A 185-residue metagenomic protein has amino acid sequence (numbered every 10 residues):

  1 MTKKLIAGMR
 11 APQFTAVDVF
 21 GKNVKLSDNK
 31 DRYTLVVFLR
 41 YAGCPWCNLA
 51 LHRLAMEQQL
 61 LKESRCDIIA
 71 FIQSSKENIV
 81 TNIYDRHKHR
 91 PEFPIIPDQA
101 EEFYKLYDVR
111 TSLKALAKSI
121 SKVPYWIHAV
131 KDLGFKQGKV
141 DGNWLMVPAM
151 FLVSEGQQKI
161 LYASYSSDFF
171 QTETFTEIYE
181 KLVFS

Functional and structural regions predicted by a protein language model:
M1-S27, L49: N-terminal "domain-start" segment that seeds a small globular fold
I6-M9, K30, E63, L145: A generic fold-level signal
A11-P12, Y33, V147-A149: Short loop/turn microsegments at loop-to-beta-strand junctions
L26-L54, D67: Short active-site neighborhood of thiol/selenol oxidoreductases, capturing the structured segment around
L39, I72, S154: Short beta-strand/turn micro-motifs composed of small residues that flank or help shape donor/cofactor-binding pockets
A50-L106: Structural microenvironment flanking redox-active thiols in thiol-disulfide oxidoreductases
F93, D98-D168: Thiol/selenol-based redox catalytic cores and closely related redox-interacting motifs
F169-F184: A short, polar/charged loop-to-alpha-helix boundary motif
